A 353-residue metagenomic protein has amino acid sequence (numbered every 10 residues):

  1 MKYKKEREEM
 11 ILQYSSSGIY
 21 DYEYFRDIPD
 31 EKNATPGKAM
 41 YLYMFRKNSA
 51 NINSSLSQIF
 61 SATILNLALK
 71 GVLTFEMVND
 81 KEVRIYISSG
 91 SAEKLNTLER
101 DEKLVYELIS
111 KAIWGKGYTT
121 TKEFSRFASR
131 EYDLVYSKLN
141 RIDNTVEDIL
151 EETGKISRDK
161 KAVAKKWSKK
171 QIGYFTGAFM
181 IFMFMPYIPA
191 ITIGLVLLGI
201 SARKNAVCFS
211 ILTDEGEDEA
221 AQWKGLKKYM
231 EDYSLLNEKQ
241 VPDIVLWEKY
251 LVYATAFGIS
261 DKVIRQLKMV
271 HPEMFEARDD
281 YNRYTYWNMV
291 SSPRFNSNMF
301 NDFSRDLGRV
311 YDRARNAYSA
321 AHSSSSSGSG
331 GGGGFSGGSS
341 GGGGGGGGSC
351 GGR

Functional and structural regions predicted by a protein language model:
M1, V163-L212, N301: Alpha-helical transmembrane spans
M1-K170, A206-L246: Short, amphipathic alpha-helical interface elements at domain boundaries that mediate macromolecular binding
K4, S15, D21-F25, M44 (+10 more regions): Compositionally biased, intrinsically disordered low-complexity regions enriched in proline and serine
M10-D30, D133-R141, T145-K166, I200-R353: Short hydrophobic helical membrane-anchoring segments positioned at the boundary with long low-complexity
K32, P189-T192, F275: A generic alpha-helix propensity feature with a strong bias for hydrophobic helices
E93-D101, I181-F182, E276, R283-W287: Short, structured secondary-structure boundary patches
